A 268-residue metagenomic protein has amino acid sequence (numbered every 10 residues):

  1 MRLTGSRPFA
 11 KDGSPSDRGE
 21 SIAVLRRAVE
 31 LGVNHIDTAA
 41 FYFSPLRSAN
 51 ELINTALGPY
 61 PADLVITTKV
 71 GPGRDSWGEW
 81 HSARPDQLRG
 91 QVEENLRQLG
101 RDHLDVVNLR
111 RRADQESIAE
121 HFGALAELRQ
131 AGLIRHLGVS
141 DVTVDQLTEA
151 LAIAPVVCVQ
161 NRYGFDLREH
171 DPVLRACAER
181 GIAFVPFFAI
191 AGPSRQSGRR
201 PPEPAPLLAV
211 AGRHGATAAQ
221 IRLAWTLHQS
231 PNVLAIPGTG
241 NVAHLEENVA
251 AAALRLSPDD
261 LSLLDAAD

Functional and structural regions predicted by a protein language model:
M1-D12, T67-W80, H103, N108: N-terminal small/glycine-rich loop or linker at the start of catalytic domains across soluble metabolic enzymes
M1-L64, A191-P193: N-terminal binding-site loop/beta-alpha segment at the start of enzyme catalytic domains that lines or forms
D12-E20, S48, L52, E79-G90 (+4 more regions): Alpha-helix N-cap and loop-to-helix initiation/capping positions
S14-A28, S82-L99, T143-T148: Short, acidic/polar
V29-E30, N54-V65, L96-G100, L151-I153 (+1 more regions): Acidic (Asp/Glu)-rich catalytic clusters
I36, L104, L137: Glycine-centered flexible beta-alpha turn that most often forms the glycine-rich phosphate-binding loop
L96-D114: Active-site groove signature of glycoside hydrolases
R112-D268: Beta/alpha (TIM)-barrel catalytic core signal, keyed to glycine-rich beta->alpha loops juxtaposed to Asp/Glu that bind
